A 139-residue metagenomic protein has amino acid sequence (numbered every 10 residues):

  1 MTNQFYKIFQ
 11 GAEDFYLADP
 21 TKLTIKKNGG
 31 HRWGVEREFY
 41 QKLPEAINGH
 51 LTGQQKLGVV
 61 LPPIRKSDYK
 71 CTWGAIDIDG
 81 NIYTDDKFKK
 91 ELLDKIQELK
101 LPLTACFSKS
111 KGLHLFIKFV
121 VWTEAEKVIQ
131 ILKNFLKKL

Functional and structural regions predicted by a protein language model:
M1-W73, N81-L92: DNA replication initiation on ssDNA origins
L61-Y69, Q97, T104-K109: Short glycine/proline-enriched loop/turn "hinge" motifs that connect secondary-structure elements and lie
A75-I76, P102-V128: Histidine-centered divalent-metal-coordination microenvironment in nucleic-acid enzymes
T84-E98, K118-L139: Helical (often loop-to-helix) elements that flank the catalytic cores of nucleotide-handling enzymes
